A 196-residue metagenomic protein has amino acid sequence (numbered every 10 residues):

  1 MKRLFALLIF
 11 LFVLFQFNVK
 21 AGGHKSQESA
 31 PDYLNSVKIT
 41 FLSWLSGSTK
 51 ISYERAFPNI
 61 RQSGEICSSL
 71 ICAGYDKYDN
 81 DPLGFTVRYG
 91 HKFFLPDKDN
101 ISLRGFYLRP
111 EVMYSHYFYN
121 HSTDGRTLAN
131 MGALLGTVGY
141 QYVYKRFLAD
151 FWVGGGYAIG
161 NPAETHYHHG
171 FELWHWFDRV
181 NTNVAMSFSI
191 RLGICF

Functional and structural regions predicted by a protein language model:
M1-K25, L192, F196: Bacterial Sec-dependent N-terminal signal peptides
K20-A73, Y78-P82, R191-C195: Short glycine/proline- and aromatic-enriched beta-strand/turn motifs that initiate or cap beta-hairpins
S29-P31, F41-L42, Y78-G84, G125-N130 (+1 more regions): Replace "Gram-negative outer membrane beta-barrel proteins" with "bacterial and organellar outer membrane beta-barrel
Y33-S36, A73, N120-S122, F171-W176: Extracytoplasmic loops and strand-loop junctions of Gram-negative outer membrane beta-barrel proteins
I51, Y89, G136-V138, V153 (+1 more regions): Membrane-embedded beta-strands of outer-membrane beta-barrel proteins, especially the hydrophobic/small aromatic
R55-A149: Gram-negative (and chloroplast) outer-membrane scaffold detector with strong preference for beta-barrel transmembrane
R88, T182-F196: Outer-membrane beta-barrel "beta-signal"
S122, A163-T165: Outer-membrane beta-barrel and related beta-rich outer-membrane complex signature in Gram-negative bacteria
